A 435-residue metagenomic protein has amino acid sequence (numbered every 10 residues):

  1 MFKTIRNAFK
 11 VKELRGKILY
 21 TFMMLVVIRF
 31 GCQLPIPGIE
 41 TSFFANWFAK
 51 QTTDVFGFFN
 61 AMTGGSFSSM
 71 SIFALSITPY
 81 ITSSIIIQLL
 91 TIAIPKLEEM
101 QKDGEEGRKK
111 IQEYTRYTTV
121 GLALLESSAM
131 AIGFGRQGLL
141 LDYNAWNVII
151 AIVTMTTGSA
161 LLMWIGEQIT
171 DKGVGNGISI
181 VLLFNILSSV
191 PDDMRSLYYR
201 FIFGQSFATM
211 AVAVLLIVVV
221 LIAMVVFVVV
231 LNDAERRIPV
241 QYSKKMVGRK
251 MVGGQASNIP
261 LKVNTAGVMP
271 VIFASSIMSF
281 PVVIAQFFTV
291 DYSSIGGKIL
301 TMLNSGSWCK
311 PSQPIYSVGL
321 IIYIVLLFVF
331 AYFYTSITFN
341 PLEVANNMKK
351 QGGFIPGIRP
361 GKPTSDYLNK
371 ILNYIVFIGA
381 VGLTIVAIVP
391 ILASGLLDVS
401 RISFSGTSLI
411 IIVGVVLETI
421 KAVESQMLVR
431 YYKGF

Functional and structural regions predicted by a protein language model:
M1-Q101, E105-F435: N-terminal cationic and glycine-rich segments that engage phosphates or anionic surfaces
